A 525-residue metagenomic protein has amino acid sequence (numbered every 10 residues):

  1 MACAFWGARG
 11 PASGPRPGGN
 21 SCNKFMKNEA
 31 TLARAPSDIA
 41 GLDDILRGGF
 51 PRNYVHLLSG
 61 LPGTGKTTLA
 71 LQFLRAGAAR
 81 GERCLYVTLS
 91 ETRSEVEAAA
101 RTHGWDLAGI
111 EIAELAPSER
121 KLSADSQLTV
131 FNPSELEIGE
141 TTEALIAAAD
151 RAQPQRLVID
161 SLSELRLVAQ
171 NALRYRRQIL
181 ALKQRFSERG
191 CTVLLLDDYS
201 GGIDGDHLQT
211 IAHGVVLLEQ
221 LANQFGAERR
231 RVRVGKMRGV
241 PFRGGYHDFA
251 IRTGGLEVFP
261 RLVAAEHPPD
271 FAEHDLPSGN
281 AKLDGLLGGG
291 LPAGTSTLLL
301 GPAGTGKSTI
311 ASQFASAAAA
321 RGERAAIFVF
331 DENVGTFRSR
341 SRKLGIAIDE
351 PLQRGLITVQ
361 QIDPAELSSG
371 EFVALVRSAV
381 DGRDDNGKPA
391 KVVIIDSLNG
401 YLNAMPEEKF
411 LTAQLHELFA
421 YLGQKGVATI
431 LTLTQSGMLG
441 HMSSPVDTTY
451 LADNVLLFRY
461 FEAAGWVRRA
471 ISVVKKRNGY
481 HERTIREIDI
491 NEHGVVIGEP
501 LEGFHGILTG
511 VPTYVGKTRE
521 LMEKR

Functional and structural regions predicted by a protein language model:
F25-K27, S134, T142-E143, A152 (+5 more regions): Conserved P-loop NTPase
R34-L42, D275-L286: N-terminal pre-P-loop "Q-motif" helix
G48-I110, E114, L286-I348: Walker A/P-loop NTP-binding active-site region of P-loop NTPases, recognizing the glycine-rich GxxxxGKT/S
E82-A169, E323-P406: Conserved inter-motif catalytic segment of the P-loop NTP-binding fold
S161, L165-R176, D204-G205, Y401-L411 (+1 more regions): Conserved ATPase-coupling elements of RecA-like P-loop NTPase cores
A169-Y199, F410-S436: Substrate-engagement module of ASCE P-loop NTPases
A326, F330-A464, I471-G479, N491-I497 (+2 more regions): C-terminal structured domain segments across diverse proteins
